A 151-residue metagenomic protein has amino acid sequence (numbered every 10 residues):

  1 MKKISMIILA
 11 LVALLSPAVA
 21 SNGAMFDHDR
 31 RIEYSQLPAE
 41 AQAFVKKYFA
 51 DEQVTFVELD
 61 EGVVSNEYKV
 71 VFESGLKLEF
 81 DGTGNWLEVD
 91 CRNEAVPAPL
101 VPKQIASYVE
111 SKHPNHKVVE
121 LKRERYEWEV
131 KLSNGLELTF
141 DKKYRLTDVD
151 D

Functional and structural regions predicted by a protein language model:
M1-M25: Bacterial Sec-dependent N-terminal signal peptides
A24-D151: Interaction-mediating elements
